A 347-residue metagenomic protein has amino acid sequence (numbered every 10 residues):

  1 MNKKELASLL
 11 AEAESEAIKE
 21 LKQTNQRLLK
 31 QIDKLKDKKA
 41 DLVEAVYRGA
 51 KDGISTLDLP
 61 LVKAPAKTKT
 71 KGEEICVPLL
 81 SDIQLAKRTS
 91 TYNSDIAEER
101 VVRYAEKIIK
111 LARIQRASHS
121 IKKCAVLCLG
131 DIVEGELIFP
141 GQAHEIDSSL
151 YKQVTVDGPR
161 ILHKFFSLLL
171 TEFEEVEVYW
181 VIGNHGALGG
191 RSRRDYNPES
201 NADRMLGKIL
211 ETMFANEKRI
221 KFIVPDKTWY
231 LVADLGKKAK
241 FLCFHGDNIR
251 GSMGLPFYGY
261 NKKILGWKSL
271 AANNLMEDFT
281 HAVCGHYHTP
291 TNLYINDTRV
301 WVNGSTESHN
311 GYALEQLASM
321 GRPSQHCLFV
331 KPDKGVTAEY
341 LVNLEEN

Functional and structural regions predicted by a protein language model:
M1-H119, L328-D333, L344-N347: Basic, amphipathic N-terminal segments that precede the first structured/catalytic domain
A11, S15-Q26, E175-R191, K237-L242 (+1 more regions): N-terminal short leaders/motifs
V62-L80, S94-L210: Core catalytic region of metal-dependent phosphoesterases/phosphodiesterases, especially metallo-beta-lactamase-like
T68-V77, V232-L242, I295-T298: Beta-strand-turn-beta hairpins that frame and shape the catalytic cleft of phosphate-ester-processing enzymes
S81-I83, G130-I132, G183-L188, G246-N248 (+2 more regions): Active-site metal-binding loops of divalent metal-dependent hydrolases
S90-Y92, S192-R194, A313-E315: Short, solvent-exposed loop/turn segments at secondary-structure boundaries
L170, Y196-T228, K238-L242, D247-L344: Conserved beta-sheet core of the metallophosphoesterase superfamily
